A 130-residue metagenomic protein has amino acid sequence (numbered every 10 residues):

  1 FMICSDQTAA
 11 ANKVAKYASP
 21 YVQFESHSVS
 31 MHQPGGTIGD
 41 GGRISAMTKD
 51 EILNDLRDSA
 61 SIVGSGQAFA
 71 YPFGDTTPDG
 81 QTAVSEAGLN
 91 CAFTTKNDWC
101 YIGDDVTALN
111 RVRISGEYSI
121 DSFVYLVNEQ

Functional and structural regions predicted by a protein language model:
F1-D79, D105-L109: Metal-dependent polysaccharide deacetylase catalytic core of the NodB/CE4 family, i.e., the active-site-bearing domain
T8-N12, Q81, S85-Q130: C-terminal domain-boundary segment and adjacent tail
